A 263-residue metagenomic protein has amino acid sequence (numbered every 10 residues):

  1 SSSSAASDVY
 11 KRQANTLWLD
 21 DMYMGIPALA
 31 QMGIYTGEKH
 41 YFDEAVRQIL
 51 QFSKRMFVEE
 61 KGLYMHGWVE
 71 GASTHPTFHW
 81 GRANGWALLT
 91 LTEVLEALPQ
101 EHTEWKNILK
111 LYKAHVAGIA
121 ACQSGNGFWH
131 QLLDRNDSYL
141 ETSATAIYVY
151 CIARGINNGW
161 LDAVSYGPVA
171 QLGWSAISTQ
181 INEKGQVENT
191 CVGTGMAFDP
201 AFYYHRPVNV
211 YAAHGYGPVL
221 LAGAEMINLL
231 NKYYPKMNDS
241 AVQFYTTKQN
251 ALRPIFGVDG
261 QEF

Functional and structural regions predicted by a protein language model:
S1-A6, Y10: Single conserved hydrophobic/aromatic residue that forms the stacking wall/gate of nucleotide- or nucleobase-binding
S4, I26, F42-S53, L88 (+6 more regions): Hydrophobic core segments within long, regular secondary-structure runs in both alpha- and beta-rich folds
S7, R135, Y139-L140, A144-F263: CBM-like carbohydrate-recognition segments
K11-M22, E70-L89, Q100, E104 (+4 more regions): Solvent-exposed loop and edge beta-strand segments that line ligand/cofactor-binding and catalytic clefts
I26-E38, W86-E104, I147-L161, P218-Y233: Well-ordered alpha-helical scaffold segments within catalytic/enzyme domains
G37, S53-V58, P99, S124 (+1 more regions): Helix-capping and short linker residues that terminate individual alpha-solenoid repeat units
K39-T92: Loop-centered beta-sheet repeat module
Y64, W129, V187: Short clusters of hydrophobic/aromatic residues that line enzyme substrate/ligand-binding pockets
